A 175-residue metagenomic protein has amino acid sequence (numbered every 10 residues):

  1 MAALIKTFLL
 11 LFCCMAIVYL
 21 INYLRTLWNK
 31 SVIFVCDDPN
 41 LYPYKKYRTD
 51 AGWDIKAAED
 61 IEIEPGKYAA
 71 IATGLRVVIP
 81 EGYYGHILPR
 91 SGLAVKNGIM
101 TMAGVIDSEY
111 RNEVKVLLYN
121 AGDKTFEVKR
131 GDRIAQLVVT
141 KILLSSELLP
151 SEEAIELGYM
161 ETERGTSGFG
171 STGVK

Functional and structural regions predicted by a protein language model:
A2-K175: DUTPase catalytic domain/fold
